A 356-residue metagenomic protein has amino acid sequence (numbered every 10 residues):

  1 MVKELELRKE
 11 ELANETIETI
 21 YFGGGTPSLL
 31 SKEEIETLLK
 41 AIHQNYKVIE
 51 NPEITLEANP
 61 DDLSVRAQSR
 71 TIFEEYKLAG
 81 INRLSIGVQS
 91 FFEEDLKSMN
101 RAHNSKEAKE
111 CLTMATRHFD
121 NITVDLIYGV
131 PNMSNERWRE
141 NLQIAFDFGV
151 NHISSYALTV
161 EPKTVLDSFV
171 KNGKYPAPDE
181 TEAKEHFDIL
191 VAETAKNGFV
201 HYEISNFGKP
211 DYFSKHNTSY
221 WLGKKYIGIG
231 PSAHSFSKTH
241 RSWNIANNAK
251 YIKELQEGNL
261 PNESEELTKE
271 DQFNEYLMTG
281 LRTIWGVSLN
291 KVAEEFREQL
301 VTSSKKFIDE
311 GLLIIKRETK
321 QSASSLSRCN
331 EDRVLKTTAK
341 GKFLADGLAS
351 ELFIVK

Functional and structural regions predicted by a protein language model:
V2-E11, E15-F296: C-terminal scaffold of the Radical SAM
A58, T337-T338: Hydrophobic residues in beta-strands and at strand termini
R66-T71, K316-V334: Intrinsic disorder/low-complexity segments
E295-D309: Short amphipathic alpha-helical interaction segments
I308-E318: A short, conserved structural fragment
K340-K356: Short, amphipathic alpha-helical interaction segments positioned at domain boundaries
